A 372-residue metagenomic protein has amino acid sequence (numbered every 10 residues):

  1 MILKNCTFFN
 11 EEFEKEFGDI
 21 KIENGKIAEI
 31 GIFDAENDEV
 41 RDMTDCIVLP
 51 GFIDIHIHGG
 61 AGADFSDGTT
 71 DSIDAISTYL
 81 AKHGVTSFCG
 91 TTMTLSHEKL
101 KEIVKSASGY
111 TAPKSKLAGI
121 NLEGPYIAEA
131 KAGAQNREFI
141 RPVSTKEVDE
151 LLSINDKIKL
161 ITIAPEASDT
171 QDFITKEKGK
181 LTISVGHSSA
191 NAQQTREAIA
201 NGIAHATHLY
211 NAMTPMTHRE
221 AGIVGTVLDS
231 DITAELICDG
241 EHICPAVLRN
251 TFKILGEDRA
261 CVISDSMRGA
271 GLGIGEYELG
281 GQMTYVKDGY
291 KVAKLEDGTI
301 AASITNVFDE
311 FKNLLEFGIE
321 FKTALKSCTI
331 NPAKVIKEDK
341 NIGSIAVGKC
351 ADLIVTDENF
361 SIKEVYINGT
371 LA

Functional and structural regions predicted by a protein language model:
M1-D34, T370-L371: N-terminal metal-binding scaffold of metallo-dependent hydrolase/deaminase domains
M1-K4, E12, A35-D74, T78: Replace "His-x-His-based motif
I47, I55, F65-K116, F139-I154 (+1 more regions): Alpha-helical scaffold segments that flank or form the walls of functional sites
H58, D74-I103, S115-A128, N155-E166 (+4 more regions): Divalent metal-dependent hydrolysis catalytic cores, especially in the metallo-beta-lactamase
T78-C89, A128-I154, E197-L209, I223-T233 (+1 more regions): Active-site gating loops and adjacent loop-to-helix segments of metal-dependent hydrolytic enzymes
I103-E123, A130-A192: Metal-dependent enolase-superfamily TIM-barrel catalytic cores that perform enediolate-based chemistry
S153-L272: Active-site core of metal-dependent hydrolases
G225-E235, K253-S264, G269-T356: His/Asp/Glu-enriched, well-ordered alpha-helical/loop segment that forms or immediately abuts the divalent-metal
